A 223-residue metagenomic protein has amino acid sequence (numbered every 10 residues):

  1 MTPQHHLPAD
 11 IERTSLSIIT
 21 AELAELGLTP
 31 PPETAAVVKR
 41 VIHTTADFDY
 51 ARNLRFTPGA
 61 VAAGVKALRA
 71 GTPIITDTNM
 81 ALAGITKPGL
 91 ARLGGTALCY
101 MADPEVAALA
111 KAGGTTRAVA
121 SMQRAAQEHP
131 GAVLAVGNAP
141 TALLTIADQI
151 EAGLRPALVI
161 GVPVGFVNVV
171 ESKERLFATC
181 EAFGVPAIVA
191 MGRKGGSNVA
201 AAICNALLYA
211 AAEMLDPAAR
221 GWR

Functional and structural regions predicted by a protein language model:
M1-P73: Electropositive, gly/pro-rich neighborhoods at or near active sites that engage anionic ligands
I18-T29, T44-F48, A67-G71, P88 (+4 more regions): Change "in soluble alpha/beta enzymes" to "in soluble alpha/beta proteins
A51-E105: Active-site cofactor/substrate anionic-group-binding motifs, chiefly glycine- and Lys/Arg-rich phosphate-binding loops
D77, V159-G161, I203: Buried hydrophobic positions in well-ordered alpha/beta secondary-structure cores of metabolic enzymes
A81-G84, P140-I146, F166-V170, G196-A200: Short glycine/serine/threonine-rich phosphate/pyrophosphate-binding segments that cradle anionic phosphate groups
L90-H129: Long, charge-dense
E128, A142-V159, P163, N168-E171 (+1 more regions): Feature captures the catalytic cores and cofactor-binding loops of soluble hydro-lyases/lyases that act on carboxylate
V167-R223: C-terminal functional extensions of proteins
